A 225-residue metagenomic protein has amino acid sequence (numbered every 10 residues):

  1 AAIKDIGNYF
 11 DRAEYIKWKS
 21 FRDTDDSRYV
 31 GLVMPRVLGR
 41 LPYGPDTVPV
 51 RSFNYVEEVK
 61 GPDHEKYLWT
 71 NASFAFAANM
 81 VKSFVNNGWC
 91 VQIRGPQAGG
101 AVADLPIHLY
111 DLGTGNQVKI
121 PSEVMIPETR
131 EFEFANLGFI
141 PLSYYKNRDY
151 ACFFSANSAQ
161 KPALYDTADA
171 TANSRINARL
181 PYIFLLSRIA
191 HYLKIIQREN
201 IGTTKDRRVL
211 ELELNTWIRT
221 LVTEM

Functional and structural regions predicted by a protein language model:
A1-A98: Extracellular Cys-Trp
N54-E213, V222: Long, contiguous, structured domain-core segments that constitute the functional module of a protein
